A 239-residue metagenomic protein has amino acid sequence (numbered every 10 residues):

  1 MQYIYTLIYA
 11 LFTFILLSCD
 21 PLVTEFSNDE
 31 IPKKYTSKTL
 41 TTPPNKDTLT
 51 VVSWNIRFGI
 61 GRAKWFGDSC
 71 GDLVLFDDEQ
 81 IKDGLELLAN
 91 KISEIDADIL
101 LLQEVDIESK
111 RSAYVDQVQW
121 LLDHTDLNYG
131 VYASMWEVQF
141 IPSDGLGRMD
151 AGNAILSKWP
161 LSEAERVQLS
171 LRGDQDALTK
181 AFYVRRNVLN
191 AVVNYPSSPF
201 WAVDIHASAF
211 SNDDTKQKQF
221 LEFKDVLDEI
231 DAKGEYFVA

Functional and structural regions predicted by a protein language model:
T6-L16: Bacterial N-terminal signal peptides
L17-H124, Y129-D150: N-terminal, active-site-proximal structural segment of metallo-dependent hydrolase catalytic domains
S53, I99-Q103, V131-Y132, I155 (+3 more regions): Structural recognition of the beta-strand scaffold that forms the well-ordered cores of secreted hydrolase catalytic
D72-D77, V105-I107, L171-K180, H206-D213: Surface-exposed cleft-lining segments at the edges of enzyme active sites
D123-D126, R148-A164, V193-N194: Conserved beta strand-loop-helix elements of the APE1-like EEP
W159-P196: Active-site catalytic loop in hydrolytic enzyme cores
N187-V203, D213-A239: His/acidic metal-ligating clusters that form di-metal
